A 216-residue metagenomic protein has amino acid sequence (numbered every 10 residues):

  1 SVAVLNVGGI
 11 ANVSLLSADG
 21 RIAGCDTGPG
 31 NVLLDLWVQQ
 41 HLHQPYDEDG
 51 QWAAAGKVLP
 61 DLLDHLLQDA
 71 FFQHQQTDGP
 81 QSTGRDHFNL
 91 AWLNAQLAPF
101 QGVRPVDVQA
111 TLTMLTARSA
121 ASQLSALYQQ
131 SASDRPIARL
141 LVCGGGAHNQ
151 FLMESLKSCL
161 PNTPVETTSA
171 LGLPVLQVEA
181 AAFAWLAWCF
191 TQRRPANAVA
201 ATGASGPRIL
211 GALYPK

Functional and structural regions predicted by a protein language model:
V2-N6, G24: Short glycine-aspartate micro-motif
N6-I10, G28-G30, V142-H148: A short acidic Gly-Thr/Ser loop motif
A11-L16: Short beta-strand scaffold segments in enzyme catalytic cores
A23-A117, A121, G206-K216: Conserved ATP-utilizing enzyme core subdomain
A110, M114, S169-K216: Glycine-rich phosphate-binding/hydrolytic loop that grips phosphoryl groups
A121-I137: Phosphate/pyrophosphate-binding loops at sites that engage ATP/ADP/AMP, CoA/4′-phosphopantetheine, polyphosphate
P136-K157: Glycine-rich phosphate-binding loops at beta-strand->alpha-helix junctions
